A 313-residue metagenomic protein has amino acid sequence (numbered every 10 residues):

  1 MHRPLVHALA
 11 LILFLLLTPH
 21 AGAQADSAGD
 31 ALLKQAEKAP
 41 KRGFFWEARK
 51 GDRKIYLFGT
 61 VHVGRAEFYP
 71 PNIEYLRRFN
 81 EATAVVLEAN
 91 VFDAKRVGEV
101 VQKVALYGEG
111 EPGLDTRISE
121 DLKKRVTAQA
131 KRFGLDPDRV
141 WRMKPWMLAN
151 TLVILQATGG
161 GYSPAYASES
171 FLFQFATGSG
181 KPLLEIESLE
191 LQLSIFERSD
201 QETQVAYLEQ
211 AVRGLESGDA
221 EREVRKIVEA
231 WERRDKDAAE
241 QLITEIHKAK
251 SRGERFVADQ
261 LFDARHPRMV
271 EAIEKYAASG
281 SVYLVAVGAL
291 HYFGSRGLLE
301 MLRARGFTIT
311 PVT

Functional and structural regions predicted by a protein language model:
M1-L9: Bacterial N-terminal signal peptides that target proteins for export
R3-P4, F44-F45, I273: Hydrophobic alpha-helical segments, principally membrane-spanning helices and signal/leader peptides
A8-T18: Bacterial N-terminal signal peptides
P19-A23: Sec/Tat signal peptide C-region and signal peptidase I cleavage site
Q24-E37, R42-L261: Structured, acidic catalytic/metal-binding patches in enzyme active sites
R252-T313: A cross-kingdom marker for long, charged
